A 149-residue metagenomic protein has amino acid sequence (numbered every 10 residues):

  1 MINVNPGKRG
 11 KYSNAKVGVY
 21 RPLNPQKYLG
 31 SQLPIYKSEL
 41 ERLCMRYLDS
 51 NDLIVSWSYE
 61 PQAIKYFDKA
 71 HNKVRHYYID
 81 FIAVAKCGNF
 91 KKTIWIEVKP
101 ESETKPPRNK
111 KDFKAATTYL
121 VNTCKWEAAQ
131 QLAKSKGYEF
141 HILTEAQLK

Functional and structural regions predicted by a protein language model:
M1-K149: Electrostatic, structured charged patches in enzyme active sites and in nucleic-acid/phosphate-binding
